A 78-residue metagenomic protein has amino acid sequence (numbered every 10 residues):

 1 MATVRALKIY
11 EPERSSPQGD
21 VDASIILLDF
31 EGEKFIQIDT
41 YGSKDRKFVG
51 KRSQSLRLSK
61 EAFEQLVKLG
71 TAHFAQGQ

Functional and structural regions predicted by a protein language model:
M1-Q78: Positively charged, low-complexity terminal tracts and the immediately adjacent first secondary-structure elements
